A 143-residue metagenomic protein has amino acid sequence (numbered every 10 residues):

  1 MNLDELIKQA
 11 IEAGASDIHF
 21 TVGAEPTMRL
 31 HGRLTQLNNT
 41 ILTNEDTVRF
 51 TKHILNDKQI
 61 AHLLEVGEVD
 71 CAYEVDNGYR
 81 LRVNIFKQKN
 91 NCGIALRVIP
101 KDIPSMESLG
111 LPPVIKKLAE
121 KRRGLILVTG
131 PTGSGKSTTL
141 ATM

Functional and structural regions predicted by a protein language model:
M1-P131, T139: N-terminal "pre-motor" subdomain/linker immediately upstream of P-loop NTPase catalytic cores
K136: Conserved lysine of the Walker
T142: Active-site signature of alpha/beta-hydrolase-fold catalytic machinery across serine- and Asp/Cys-nucleophile hydrolases
